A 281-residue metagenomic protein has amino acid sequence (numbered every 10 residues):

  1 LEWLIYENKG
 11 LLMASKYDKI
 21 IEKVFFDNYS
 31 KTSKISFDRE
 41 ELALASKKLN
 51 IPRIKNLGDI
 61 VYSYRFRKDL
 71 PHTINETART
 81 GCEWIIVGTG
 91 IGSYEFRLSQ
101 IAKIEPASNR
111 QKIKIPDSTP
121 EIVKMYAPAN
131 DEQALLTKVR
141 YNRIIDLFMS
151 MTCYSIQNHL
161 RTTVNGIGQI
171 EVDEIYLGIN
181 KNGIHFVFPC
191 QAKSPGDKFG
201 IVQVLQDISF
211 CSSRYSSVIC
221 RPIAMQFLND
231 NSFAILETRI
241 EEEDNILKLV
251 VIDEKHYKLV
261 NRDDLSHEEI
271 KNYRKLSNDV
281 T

Functional and structural regions predicted by a protein language model:
Y6-N8, A14-S15, I20, I60-A107: Charged low-complexity interaction tracts in eukaryotic proteins
N8-R39, A45-L49: Positively charged, polyanion-binding regions of nucleic-acid-associated proteins
P116-T162: Acidic-basic catalytic patches of nuclease active cores, encompassing PD-(D/E)XK and other metal-cofactor nuclease
V139, E174-G178, H185-P195, D207: Conserved catalytic cores of phosphodiester-cleaving nucleases, focusing on short active-site segments
M149-K181: Active-site metal-binding core of divalent-cation-utilizing nuclease and nuclease-like domains
K193-K198, S212-E242: Nucleic-acid nuclease catalytic cores
M225-T281: Domain-level recognition of nuclease-like catalytic cores that cleave nucleotide substrates
